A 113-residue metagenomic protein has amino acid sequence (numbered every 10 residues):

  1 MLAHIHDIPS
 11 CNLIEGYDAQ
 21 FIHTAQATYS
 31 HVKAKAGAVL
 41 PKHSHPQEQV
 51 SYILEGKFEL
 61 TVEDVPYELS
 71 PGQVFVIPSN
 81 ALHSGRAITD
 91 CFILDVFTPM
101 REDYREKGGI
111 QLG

Functional and structural regions predicted by a protein language model:
M1-Q26, G109-G113: A short, N-terminal "cap"/entry segment at the start of jelly-roll beta-barrel domains of the cupin/DSBH fold
T28, K57-E59, P66, L82 (+1 more regions): Structural motif
S30-S44: Conserved short histidine dyad/triad with adjacent acidic residue
E48-F58, E63: Glycine- and acidic-residue-biased ligand/ion/polar-headgroup-sensing regions
L54-E55, S70-P71, T89: A cytosolic small-molecule/anion-sensing beta-strand core signal
D64-S79: Short acidic-glycine-tyrosine-enriched beta hairpin
S79-D103: Ligand-binding loop in jelly-roll beta-barrel domains
